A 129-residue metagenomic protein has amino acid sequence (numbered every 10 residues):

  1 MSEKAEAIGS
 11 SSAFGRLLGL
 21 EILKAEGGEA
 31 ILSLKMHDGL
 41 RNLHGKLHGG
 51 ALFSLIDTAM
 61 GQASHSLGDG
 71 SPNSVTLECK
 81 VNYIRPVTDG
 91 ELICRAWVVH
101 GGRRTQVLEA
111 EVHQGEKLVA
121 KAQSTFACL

Functional and structural regions predicted by a protein language model:
M1-L129: Terminal targeting signals and extreme-terminal segments of soluble enzymes
